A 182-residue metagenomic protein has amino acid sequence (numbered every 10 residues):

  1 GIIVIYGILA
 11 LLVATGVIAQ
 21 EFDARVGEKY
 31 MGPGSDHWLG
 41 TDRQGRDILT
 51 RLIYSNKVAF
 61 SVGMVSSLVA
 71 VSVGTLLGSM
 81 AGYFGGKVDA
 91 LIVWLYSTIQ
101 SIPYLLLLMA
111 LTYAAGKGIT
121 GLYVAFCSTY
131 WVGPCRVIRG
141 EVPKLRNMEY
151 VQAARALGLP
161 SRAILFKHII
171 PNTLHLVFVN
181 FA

Functional and structural regions predicted by a protein language model:
G1-T75, S79, G86-A90, S101: Gly/Trp-centered helix-boundary motif
W38, D42, I48, S72-V73 (+2 more regions): Generic hydrophobic transmembrane alpha-helix motif, especially the helices
K57-V73, R162-A182: Transmembrane alpha-helices
